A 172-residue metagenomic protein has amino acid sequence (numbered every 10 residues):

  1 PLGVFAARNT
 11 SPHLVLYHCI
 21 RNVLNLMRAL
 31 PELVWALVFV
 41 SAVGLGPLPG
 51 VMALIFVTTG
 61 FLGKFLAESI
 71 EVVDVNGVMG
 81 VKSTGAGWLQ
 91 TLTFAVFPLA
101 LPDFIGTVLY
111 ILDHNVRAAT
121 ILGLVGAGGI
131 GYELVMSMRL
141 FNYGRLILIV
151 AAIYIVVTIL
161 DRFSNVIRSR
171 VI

Functional and structural regions predicted by a protein language model:
L2-A36, F65-E68: Cytoplasmic-entry segments and transmembrane alpha-helices of multi-pass inner-membrane transporters
N9-Y17, G46-P47, D103, N142: Membrane-helix interface segments
H18-R28, E68-S83, F94, V135-R139 (+1 more regions): Short amphipathic alpha-helical coupling elements at transmembrane boundaries
L24-I55: Generic hydrophobic transmembrane alpha-helix motif, especially the helices
L30, V34-V38, A100, F104-L112 (+3 more regions): Hydrophobic alpha-helical segments of membrane proteins
S41, D113, A118-I153, I172: Glycine-rich helix-loop "coupling/hinge" segments at transmembrane-helix boundaries in multipass transporters
L45-V96, P102-H114, R162: Membrane-cytosol interface at the C-terminal ends of specific transmembrane alpha-helices in multi-pass membrane
G106-L109, I147-I172: C-terminal transmembrane helix and the adjacent membrane-cytosol boundary/short C-terminal tail of inner/organellar
